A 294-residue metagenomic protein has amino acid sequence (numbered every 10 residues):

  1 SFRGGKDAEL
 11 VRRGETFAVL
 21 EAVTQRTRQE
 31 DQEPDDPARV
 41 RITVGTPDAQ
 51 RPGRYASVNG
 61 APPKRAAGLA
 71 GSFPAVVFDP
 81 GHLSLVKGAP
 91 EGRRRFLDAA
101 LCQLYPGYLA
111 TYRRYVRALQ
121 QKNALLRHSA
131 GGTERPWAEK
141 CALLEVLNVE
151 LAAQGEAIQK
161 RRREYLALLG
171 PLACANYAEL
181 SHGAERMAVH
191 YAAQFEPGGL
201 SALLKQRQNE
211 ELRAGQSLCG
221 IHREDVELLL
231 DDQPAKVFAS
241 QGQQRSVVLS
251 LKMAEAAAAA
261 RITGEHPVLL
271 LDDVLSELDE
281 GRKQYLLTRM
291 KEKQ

Functional and structural regions predicted by a protein language model:
F2, F78, F96, Y108 (+5 more regions): Aromatic side chains
F2-G92, F96-Y108, G170-A175, K205-N209: Nucleotide-state sensing region of NTPase/ATPase domains
K6-D7, L97, L104-R162: Long, non-coiled-coil amphipathic alpha-helical linker/lever segments that couple catalytic cores to other domains
V11, A70, L97-D98, L119 (+5 more regions): Conserved protein kinase catalytic domain
T16, R28-Q32, R135-L270, E277-K293: Conserved NTPase motor "head" modules and their coupling/switch loops across ABC/AAA+ ATPases, GTPases, and GHKL ATPases
G68, G88, G92, R114 (+3 more regions): A generic short alpha-helical patch detector that favors 3-5-residue windows in or near N-terminal regions
F73, K293-Q294: Short, well-ordered alpha-helix to beta-strand connector turns
G88, G107-A110, A239-Q244: Short alpha-helix boundary/capping segments
